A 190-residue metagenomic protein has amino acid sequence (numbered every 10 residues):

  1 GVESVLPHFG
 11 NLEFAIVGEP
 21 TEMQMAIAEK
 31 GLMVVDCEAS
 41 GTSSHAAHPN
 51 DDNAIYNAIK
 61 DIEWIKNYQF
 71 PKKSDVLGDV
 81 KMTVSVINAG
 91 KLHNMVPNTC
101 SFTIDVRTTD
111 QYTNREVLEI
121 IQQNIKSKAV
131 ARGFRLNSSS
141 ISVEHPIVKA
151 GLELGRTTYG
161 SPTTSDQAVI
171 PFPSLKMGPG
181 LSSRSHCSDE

Functional and structural regions predicted by a protein language model:
G1-V34, E38: Acidic/histidine-rich catalytic neighborhood of metal-dependent amide-processing enzymes
P20, V34-E190: Metal-dependent amide/peptide-bond hydrolase catalytic core, centered on the "pita-bread" metallohydrolase fold
